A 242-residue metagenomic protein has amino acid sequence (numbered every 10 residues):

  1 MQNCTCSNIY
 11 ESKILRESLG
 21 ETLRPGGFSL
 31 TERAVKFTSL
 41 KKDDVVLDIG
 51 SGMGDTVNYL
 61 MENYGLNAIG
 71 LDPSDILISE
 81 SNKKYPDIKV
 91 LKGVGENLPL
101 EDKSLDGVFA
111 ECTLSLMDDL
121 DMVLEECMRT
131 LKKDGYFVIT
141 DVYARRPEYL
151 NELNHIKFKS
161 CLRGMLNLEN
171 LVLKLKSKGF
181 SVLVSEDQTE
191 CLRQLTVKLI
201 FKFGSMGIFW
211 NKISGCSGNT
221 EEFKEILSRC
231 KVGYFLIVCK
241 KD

Functional and structural regions predicted by a protein language model:
I14, S18, V142-L162: Short, glycine-/aromatic-enriched active-site segment of Class I SAM-dependent methyltransferases
R24-K42: Conserved alpha-helix/loop element of class I SAM-dependent methyltransferases that forms part of the SAM/SAH-binding
L47-I49, M53-N97: Class I SAM-dependent methyltransferase SAM/SAH-binding core
E96-G107: A short acidic, Gly/Pro-enriched loop at the edge of an enzyme's catalytic core that lines a small-molecule cofactor
G107-D119: A short SAM/SAH-binding and catalytic strip from SAM-dependent methyltransferases
D121-Y136: A short glycine-rich, Lys/Arg-flanked "PGG" loop and its adjoining helix->strand segment in the class I
R163-G179: Short alpha-helix
V184-D242: Conserved Class I S-adenosyl-L-methionine
